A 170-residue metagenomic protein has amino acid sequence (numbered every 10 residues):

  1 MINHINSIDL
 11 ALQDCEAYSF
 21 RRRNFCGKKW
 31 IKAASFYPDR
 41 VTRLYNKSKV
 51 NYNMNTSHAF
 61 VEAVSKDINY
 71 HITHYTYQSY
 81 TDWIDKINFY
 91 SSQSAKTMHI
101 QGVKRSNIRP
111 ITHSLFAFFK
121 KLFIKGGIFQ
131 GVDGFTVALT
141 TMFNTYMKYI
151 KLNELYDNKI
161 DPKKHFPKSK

Functional and structural regions predicted by a protein language model:
M1-L155, K159, F166-S169: Catalytic-site signature of metal-activated, phosphate-bearing donor transferases, centered on the GT-A/GT-A-like
